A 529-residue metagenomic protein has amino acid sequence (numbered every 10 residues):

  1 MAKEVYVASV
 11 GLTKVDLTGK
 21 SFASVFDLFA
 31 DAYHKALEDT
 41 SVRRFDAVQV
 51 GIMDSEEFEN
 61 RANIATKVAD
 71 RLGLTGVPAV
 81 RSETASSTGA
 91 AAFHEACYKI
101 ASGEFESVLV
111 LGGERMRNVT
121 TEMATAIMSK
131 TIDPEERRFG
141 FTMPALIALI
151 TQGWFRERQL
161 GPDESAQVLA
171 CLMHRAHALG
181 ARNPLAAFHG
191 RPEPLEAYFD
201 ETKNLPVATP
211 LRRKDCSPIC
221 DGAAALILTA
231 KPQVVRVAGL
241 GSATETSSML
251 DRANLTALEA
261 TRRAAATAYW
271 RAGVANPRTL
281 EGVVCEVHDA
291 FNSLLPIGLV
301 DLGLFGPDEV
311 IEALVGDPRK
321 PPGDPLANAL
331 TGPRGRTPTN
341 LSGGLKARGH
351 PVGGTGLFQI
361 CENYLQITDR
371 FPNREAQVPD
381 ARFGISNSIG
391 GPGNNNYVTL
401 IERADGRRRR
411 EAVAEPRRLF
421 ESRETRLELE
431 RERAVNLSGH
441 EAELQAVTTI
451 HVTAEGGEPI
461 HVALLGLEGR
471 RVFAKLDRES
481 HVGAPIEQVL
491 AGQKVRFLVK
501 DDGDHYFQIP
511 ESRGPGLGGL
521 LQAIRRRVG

Functional and structural regions predicted by a protein language model:
M1-F26, D133-R137, E157, P162 (+6 more regions): Condensing-enzyme catalytic core mediating Claisen C-C bond formation in acyl metabolism
A2-K3, S55-L111, R115-L149, G190-P218 (+3 more regions): Conserved catalytic cysteine-centered active-site region of acyl-thioester-dependent Claisen-condensing enzymes
H34-A47, E157-D163, A264-E281: Phosphate/pyrophosphate-binding loops at sites that engage ATP/ADP/AMP, CoA/4′-phosphopantetheine, polyphosphate
E83-E114, P144-A186, L226-K231, P351-P372: Active-site-proximal alpha-helical scaffold in enzymes
E411-G439: Cys/His-rich short segments
I450-L464: Short aromatic-glycine-enriched beta-strand elements
E479-L498: Short nucleic-acid-contacting surface segments enriched for D/E, G, S/T with interspersed K/R
L498-V528: OB-fold/S1-family single-stranded nucleic acid-binding modules
